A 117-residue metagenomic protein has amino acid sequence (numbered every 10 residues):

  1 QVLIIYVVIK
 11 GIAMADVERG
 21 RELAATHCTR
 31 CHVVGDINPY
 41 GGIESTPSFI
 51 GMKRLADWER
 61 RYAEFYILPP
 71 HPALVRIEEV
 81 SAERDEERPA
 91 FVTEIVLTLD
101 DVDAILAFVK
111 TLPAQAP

Functional and structural regions predicted by a protein language model:
V7-L23: Electrostatic cytochrome c docking/interface patches
D16, L23-A24, W58-Y62, D101-I105: Stable alpha-helical elements in mature extracytoplasmic
G20, A24-G35, I105-F108: The canonical Cys-X-X-Cys-His
R21, G35-L68: Gly/Gly-Pro-rich "capping" loops immediately C-terminal to redox-active cysteine motifs in periplasmic/lumenal
A25, T29, R54, I67 (+1 more regions): Sec-exported extracytoplasmic/periplasmic mature domains
L68-R84: Short glycine/proline-rich, acidic loop/turn segments that cap or connect secondary-structure elements
V80-P117: C-terminal capping alpha-helices of c-type cytochrome domains
